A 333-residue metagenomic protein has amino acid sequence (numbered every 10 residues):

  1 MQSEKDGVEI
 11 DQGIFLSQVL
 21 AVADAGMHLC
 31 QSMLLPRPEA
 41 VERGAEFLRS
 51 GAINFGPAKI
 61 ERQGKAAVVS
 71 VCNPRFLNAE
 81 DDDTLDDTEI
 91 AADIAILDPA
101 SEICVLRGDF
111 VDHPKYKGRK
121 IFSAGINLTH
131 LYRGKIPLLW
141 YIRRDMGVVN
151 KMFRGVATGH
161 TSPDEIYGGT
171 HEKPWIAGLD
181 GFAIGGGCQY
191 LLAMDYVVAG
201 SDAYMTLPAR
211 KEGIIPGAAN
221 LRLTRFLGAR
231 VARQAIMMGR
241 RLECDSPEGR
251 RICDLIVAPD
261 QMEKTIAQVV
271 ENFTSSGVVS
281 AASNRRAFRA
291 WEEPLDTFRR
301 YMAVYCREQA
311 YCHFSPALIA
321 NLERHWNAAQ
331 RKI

Functional and structural regions predicted by a protein language model:
M1-G64, V111, E243, K264 (+2 more regions): C-terminal alpha-helix plus adjacent terminal tail
G64, V69-S70, D87-H171, I176 (+3 more regions): A structural preference for short, pocket-lining loop segments at secondary-structure junctions
V69, L106, N127, Y190-L191 (+2 more regions): Hydrophobic/aromatic residues within transmembrane alpha-helices of multi-pass small-molecule transporters
N73: Active-site donor-nucleotide binding/catalytic segment of nucleotide-sugar enzymes
F76-L77: Extended acidic/polar regulatory tracts at the flanks of large eukaryotic scaffold/adaptor proteins
E80-L85: Phosphate/oxyanion-binding active-site loops and adjacent basic polyanion-contact surfaces
D164-V278: Crotonase-fold acyl-CoA enzyme core
